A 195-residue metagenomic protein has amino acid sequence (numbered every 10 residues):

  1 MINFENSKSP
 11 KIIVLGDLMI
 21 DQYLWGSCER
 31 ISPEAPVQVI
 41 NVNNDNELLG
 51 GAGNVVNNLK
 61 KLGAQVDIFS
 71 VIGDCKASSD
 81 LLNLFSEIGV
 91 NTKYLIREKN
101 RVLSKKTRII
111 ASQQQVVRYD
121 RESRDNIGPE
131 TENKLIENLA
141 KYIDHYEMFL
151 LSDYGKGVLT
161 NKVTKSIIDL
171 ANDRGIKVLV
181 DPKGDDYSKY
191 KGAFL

Functional and structural regions predicted by a protein language model:
M1-E29, N44-G51, V56-L195: Ribokinase/PfkB-type carbohydrate-kinase core domain
P36-N43: Divalent-cation-assisted or electrostatically stabilized phosphate/pyrophosphate-binding catalytic cores
